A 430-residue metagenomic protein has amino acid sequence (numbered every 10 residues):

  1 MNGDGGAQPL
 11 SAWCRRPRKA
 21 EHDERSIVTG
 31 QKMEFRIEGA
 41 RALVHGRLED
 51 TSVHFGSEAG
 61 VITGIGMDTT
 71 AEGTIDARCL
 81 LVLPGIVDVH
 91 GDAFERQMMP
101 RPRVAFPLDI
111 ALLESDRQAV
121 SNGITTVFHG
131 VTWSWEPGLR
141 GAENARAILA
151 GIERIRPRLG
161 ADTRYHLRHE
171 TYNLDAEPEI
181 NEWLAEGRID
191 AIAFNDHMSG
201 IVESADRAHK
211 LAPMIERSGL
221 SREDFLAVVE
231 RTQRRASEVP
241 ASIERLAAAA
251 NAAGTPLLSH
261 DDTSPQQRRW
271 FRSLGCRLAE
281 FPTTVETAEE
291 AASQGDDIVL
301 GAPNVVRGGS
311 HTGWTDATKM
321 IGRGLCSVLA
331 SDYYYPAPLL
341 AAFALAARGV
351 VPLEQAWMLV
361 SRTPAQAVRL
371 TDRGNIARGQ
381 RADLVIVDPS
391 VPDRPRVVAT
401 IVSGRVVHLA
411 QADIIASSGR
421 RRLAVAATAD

Functional and structural regions predicted by a protein language model:
K19, E24-L83: Histidine-rich, glycine-flanked metal-binding segment
A40, R362, Q366, R378-D430: C-terminal cap of metal-dependent C-N hydrolases
A40, V53, G60, C79 (+10 more regions): Divalent metal-coordination and catalytic microenvironments
A77-I148: Metal-associated gating/positioning segment near the N- to mid-region
W133-D262, D332: Metal-coordinating catalytic core of metallo-dependent amide/deamination hydrolases
L167-P178, D261-P265, W270, L278-E280 (+1 more regions): Active-site glycine- and acidic-residue-rich loops that bind and position anionic ligands or nucleotide-like cofactors
E186-D190, F271-L278, S293-V299, G324-S327: Glycine-enriched alpha-helix->loop->beta-strand junction motifs that scaffold or abut catalytic
A252, D296-N304, G308-P389: His/Asp/Glu-enriched, well-ordered alpha-helical/loop segment that forms or immediately abuts the divalent-metal
